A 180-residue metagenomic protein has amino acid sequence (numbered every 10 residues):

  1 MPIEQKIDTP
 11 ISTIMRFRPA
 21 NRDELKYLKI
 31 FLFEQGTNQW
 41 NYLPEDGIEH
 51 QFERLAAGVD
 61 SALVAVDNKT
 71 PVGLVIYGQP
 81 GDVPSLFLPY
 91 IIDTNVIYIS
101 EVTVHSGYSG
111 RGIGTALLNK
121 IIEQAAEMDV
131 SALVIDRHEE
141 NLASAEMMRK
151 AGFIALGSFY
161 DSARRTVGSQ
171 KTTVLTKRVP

Functional and structural regions predicted by a protein language model:
S12-I30: A short beta-loop-alpha structural element at the N-terminal edge of CoA-dependent acyl/N-acetyltransferase catalytic
W40-D67, I76: Active-site rim helix/loop that mediates acceptor-substrate recognition in acyltransferases
L74-E101, S162-T166: Conserved acyl-donor/pantetheine-binding loop and adjacent beta-alpha core of acyl/acetyltransferases and related
D93-T94, S100-S109, R137-H138: A short, internal acetyl-CoA/4′-phosphopantetheine-binding micro-motif in the GNAT/acyltransferase core
V104, G110-E123, E146-K150: Conserved acetyl-CoA-binding loop-helix of GNAT-fold acetyltransferases
A125-R137: Conserved GNAT acetyl-CoA-binding A-motif
I135-A145: Conserved beta-strand-loop-alpha-helix junction that forms the acyl-donor binding cleft
D136, R149-S169: Conserved catalytic-core motifs of GNAT/GCN5-like acyltransferases
